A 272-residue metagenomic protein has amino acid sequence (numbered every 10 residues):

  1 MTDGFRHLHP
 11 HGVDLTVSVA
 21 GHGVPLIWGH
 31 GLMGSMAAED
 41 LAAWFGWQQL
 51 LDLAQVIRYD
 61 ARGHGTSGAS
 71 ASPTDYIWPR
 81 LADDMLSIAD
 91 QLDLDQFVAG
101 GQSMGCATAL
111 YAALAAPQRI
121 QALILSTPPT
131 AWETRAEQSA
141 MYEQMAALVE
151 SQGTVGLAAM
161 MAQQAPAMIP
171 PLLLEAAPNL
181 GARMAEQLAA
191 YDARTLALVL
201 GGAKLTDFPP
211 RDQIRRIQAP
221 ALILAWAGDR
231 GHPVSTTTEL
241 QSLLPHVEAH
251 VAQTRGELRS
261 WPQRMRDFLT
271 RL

Functional and structural regions predicted by a protein language model:
R6-G68: Conserved HGGG/HGGXW glycine-rich cap/lid loop of the alpha/beta-hydrolase fold
Q49, I57-V98: Active-site loop/oxyanion-hole signature of alpha/beta-hydrolase fold enzymes
G101-G105, A109: Gly/Ala-rich beta-loop-alpha elbow adjacent to hydrolase catalytic centers
L110-A115, R119-S151: Flexible "cap/lid" loop of the alpha/beta hydrolase fold
R135-A136, Q152-L200: Conserved alpha/beta-hydrolase catalytic His-Asp/Glu region
I217, I223-A225: Short beta-strand/loop motif that positions the catalytic acidic residue of the alpha/beta-hydrolase fold
R230-T236: Conserved alpha/beta-hydrolase "acid-adjacent" motif
P245-L272: Catalytic active-site module of serine/aspartate enzymes centered on a nucleophile-bearing elbow/loop
